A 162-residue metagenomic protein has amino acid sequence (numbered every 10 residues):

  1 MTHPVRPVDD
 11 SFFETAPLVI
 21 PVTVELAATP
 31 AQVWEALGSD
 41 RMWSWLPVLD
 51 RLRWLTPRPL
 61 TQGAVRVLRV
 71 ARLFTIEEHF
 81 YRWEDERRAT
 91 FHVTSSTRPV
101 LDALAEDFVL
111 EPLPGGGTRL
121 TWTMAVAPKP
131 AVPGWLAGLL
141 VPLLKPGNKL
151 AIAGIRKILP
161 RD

Functional and structural regions predicted by a protein language model:
M1-R58: Hydrophobic ligand-binding cavity/cleft-lining segments
T2-V5, A125-D162: A conserved amphipathic terminal alpha-helix motif
E14-A16, V70-R72, R98-D102, P114-G116: A generic structural micro-feature
V22-V24, I76-R82, L104-P112: Hydrophobic/aromatic beta-strand elements that line small-molecule binding cavities or substrate pockets in beta-rich
E25, R41-W45, R53-P99, G154-D162: Glycine-rich portal/gate segments that line the openings of hydrophobic small-molecule binding cavities
T29, L73, D85-E86, L113-G117: Short strand-connecting beta-turns/loops that link adjacent beta-strands
F80, H92-V93, P112, W122-M124: Residue-level recognition of conserved beta-strand positions in structured domain cores
T94-R98, T123-P130: Short, solvent-exposed aromatic-acidic interface loops
